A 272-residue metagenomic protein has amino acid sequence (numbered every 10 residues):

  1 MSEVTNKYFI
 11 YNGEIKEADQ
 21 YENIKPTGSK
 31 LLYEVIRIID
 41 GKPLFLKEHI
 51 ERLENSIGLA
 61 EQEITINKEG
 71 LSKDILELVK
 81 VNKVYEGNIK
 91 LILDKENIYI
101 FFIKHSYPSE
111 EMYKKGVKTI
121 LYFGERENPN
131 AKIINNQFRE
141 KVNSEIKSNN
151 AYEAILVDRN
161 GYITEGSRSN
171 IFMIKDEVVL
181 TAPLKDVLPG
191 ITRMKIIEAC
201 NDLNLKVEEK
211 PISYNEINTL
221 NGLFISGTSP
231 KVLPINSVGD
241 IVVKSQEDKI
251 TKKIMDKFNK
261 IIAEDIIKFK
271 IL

Functional and structural regions predicted by a protein language model:
M1-E77, D94-L272: Helix-start/capping segments and mature chain N-termini
V81-L93, Y99: Ordered, amphipathic secondary-structure segments that act as subunit-interaction surfaces in large macromolecular
